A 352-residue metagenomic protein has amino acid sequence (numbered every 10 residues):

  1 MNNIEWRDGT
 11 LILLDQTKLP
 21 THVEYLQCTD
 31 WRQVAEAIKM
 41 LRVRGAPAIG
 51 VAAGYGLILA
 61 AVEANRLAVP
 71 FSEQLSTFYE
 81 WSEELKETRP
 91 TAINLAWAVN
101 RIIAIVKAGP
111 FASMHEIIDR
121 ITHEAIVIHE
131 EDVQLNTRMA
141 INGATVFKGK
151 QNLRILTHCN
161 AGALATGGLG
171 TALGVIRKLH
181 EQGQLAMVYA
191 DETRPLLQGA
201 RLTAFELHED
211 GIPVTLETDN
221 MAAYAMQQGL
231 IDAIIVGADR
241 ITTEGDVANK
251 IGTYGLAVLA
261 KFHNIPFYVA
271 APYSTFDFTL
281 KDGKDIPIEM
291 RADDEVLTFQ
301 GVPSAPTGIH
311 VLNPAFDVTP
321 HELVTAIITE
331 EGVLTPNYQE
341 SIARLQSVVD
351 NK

Functional and structural regions predicted by a protein language model:
N2-A112: Long amphipathic alpha-helical segments
L14, A52, A96-A98, L156-N160 (+4 more regions): Short beta-strand segments
L26-R42, S76, T145-G149, L153-T157 (+1 more regions): Short, hydrophobic/aliphatic alpha-helical segments
Q27, W31-V34, A46, G50 (+14 more regions): Generic structural signal for well-ordered, non-membrane alpha-helical segments in soluble metabolic enzymes
M40-G56, R89, L95, N160-G168 (+1 more regions): Conserved phosphate/anionic-ligand binding catalytic regions in large, soluble enzymes, centered on
N94-R154, Q184-A186, A190-I234: Ligand-binding beta-strand-loop-alpha-helix segment within the catalytic cores of soluble metabolic enzymes
G170-E181, A257: Histidine-anchored nucleotide/phosphate-binding helix
L185-M187, D191-K352: Conserved phosphate- and dinucleotide-binding cores of soluble alpha/beta proteins, encompassing both enzyme active
